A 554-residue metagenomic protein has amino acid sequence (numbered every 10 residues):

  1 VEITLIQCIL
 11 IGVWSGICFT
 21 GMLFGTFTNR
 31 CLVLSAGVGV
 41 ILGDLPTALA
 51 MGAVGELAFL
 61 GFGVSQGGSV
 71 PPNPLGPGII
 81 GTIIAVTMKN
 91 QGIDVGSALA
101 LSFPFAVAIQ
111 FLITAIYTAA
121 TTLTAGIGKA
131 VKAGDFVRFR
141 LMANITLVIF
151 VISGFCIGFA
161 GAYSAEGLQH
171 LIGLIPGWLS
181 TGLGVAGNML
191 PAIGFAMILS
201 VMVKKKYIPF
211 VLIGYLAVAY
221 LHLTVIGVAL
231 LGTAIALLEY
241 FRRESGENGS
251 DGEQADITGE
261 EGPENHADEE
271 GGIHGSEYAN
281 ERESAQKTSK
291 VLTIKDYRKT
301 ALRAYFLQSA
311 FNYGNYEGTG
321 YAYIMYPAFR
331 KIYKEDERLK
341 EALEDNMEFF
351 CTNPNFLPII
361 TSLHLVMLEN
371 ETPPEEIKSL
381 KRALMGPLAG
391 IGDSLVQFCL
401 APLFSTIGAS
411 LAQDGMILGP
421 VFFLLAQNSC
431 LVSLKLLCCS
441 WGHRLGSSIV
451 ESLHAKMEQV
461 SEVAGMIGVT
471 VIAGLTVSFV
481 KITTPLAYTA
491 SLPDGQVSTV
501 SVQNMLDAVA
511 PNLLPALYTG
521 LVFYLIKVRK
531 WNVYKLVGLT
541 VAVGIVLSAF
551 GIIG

Functional and structural regions predicted by a protein language model:
V1-G76: Hydrophobic transmembrane alpha-helices
V1-I6, V38-L49, A85-S102, A409-V421 (+2 more regions): Helix-coil boundary and interhelical linker segments in multi-pass alpha-helical membrane proteins
C31-L45, L212-V218, L521-K527: Generic transmembrane alpha-helix motif of multi-pass integral membrane proteins
V95-P191, K331, E337-A473: Helix-loop-helix junctions within the multi-pass membrane cores of secondary transporters/permeases
A165-S180, I482-Q503: Membrane-interface helix termini and inter-helical loops of multi-pass transporters
H222, G232-A236, G544-G554: Juxtamembrane boundary at the C-terminal end of a transmembrane helix
Y240-G252, R529-V533: Membrane-interface capping segments at transmembrane-helix boundaries
G249-I377: Soluble N-terminal domains of membrane-associated systems
